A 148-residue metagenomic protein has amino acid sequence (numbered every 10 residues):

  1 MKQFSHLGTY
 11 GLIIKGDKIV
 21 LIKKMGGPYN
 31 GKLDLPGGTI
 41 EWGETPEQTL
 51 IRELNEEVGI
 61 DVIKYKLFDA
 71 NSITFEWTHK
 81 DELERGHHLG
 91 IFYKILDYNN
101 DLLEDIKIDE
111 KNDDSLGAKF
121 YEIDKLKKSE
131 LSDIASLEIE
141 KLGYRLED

Functional and structural regions predicted by a protein language model:
M1-I19, L89-K94: Conserved N-terminal beta-strand and adjoining loop/helix that marks the start of the Nudix/MutT-like hydrolase domain
G8-T9, N30, H88, L116: A conserved catalytic-core signature of glycosyltransferases
I14, L35, Y121: A conserved hydrophobic position in a structured secondary element of the catalytic/binding core that shapes
D17, M25-G26, N71, N99: Short, flexible active-site-adjacent loop segments at beta-strand->alpha-helix junctions, enriched in small/polar
K18-E56: Conserved Nudix-box catalytic region and its N-terminal flanking loop in Nudix hydrolases and closely related
I40-I63, T74-L131: Unchanged
K66-A70: Conserved S-adenosyl-L-methionine
L131-D148: Charged phosphate-binding loop/patch that engages nucleotide di/tri-phosphates or the phosphate backbone of nucleic
